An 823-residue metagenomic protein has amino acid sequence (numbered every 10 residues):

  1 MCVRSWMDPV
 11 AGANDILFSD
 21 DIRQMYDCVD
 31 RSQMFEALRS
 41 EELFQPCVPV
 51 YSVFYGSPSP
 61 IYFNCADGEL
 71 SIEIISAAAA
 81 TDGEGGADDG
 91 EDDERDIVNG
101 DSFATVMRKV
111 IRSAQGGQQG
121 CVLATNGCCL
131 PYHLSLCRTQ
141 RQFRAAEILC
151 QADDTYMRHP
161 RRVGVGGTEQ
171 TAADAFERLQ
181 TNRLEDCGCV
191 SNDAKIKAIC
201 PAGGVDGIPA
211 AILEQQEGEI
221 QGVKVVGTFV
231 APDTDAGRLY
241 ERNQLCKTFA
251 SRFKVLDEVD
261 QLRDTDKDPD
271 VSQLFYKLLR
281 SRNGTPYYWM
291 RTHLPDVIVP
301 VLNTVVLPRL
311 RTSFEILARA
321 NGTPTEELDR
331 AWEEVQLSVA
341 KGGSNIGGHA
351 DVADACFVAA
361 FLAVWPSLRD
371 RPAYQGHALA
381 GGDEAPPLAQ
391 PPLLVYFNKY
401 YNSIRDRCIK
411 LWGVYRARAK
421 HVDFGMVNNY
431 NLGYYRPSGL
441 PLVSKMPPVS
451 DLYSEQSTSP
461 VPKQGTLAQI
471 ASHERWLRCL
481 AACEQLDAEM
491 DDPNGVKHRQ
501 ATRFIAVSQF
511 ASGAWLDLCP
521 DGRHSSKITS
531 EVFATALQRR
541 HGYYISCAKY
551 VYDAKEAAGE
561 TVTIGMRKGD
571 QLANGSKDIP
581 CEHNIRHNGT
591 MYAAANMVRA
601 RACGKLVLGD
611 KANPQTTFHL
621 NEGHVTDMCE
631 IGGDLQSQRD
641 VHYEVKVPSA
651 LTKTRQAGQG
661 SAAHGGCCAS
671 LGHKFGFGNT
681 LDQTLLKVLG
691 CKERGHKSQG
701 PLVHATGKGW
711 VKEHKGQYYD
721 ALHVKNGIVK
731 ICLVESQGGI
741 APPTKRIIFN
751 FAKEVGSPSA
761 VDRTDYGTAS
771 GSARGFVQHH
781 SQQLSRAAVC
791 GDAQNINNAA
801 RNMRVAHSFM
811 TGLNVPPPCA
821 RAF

Functional and structural regions predicted by a protein language model:
C2-I16, Q140-Q142, V598, I631-L635: A short acidic-Thr-Gly-centered motif at the start of a beta-strand
G12-A152, Y156-F176: Conserved polymerase palm-domain catalytic core
L38, Y51, G120, Y132 (+12 more regions): Mobile genetic element proteins and their domesticated derivatives, centered on retroelements and DNA transposons
Y55-G68, I72-A79, D96-D101, K109-Q115 (+6 more regions): A conserved non-catalytic segment of reverse transcriptases and RNA-directed RNA polymerases corresponding to the late
F275, L279, N283-A548: Acidic catalytic cores of enzymes that act on phosphate-bearing nucleotides/polynucleotides
S344, D351, V358, K555-T590: Short Cys/His-based metal-binding microdomains
A417, F424-A558, E582, N596 (+3 more regions): Non-catalytic C-terminal interaction segments of nucleic acid-processing enzymes
S526-K527, E531-A534, N574-H619: Acidic-basic catalytic patches of nuclease active cores, encompassing PD-(D/E)XK and other metal-cofactor nuclease
